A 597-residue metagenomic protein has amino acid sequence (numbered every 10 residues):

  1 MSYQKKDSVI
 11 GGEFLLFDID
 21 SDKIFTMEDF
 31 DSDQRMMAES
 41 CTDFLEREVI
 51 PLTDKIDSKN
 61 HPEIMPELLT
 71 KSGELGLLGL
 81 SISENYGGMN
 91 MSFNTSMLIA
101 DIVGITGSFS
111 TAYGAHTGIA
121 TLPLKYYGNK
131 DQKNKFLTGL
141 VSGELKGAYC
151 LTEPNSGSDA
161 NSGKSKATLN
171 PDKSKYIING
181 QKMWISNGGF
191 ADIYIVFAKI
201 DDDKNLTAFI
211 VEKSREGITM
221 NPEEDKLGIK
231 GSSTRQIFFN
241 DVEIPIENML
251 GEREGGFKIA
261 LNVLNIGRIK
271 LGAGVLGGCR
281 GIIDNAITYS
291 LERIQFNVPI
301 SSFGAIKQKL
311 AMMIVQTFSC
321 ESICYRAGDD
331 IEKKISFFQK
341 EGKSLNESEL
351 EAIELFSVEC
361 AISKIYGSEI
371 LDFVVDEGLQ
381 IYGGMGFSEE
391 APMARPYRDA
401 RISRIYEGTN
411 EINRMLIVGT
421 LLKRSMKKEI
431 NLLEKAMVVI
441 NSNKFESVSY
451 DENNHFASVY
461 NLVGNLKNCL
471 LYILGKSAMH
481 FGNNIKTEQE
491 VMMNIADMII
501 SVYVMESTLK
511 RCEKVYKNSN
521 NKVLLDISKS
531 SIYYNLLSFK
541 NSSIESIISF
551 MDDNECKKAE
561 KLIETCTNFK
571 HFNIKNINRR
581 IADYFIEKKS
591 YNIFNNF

Functional and structural regions predicted by a protein language model:
M1-G114, D131-K135, G139-K146, S158 (+4 more regions): Amphipathic, small/basic residue-rich leader segments at the start of a protein or domain
S2-T26, L98, I119, N262 (+3 more regions): Glycine-rich phosphate/cofactor-binding loops in nucleotide/flavin-utilizing enzymes
Y3-Q4, T26-F30, M36-M37, I105 (+4 more regions): Glycine-rich beta->alpha junctions and the first turn(s) of the following alpha-helix
T53-K59, F318-Y366, L379-Q380, G482 (+1 more regions): C-terminal helix-coil-helix/basic helical segment that borders enzyme active sites and/or dimer interfaces and provides
S165-L169: A structural signal for short hydrophobic beta-strand segments in well-ordered beta-sheet cores
S174-M220: A short core secondary-structure module
I306-M312, Q316-E354, E359, Y366-S368 (+2 more regions): Acidic/histidine-rich catalytic neighborhood
N443-V448, N454-F597: C-terminal amphipathic alpha-helical interaction region
